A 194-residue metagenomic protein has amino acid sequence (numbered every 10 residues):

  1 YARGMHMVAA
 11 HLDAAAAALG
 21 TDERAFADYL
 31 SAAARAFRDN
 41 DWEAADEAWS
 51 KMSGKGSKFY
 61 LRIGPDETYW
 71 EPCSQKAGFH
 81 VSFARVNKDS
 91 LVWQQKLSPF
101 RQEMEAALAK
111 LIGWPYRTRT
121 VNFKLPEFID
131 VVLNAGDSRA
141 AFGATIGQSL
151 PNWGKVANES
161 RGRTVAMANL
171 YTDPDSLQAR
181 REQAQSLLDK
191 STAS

Functional and structural regions predicted by a protein language model:
Y1-S194: Fold-level signature of zinc-dependent metallopeptidase catalytic domains
